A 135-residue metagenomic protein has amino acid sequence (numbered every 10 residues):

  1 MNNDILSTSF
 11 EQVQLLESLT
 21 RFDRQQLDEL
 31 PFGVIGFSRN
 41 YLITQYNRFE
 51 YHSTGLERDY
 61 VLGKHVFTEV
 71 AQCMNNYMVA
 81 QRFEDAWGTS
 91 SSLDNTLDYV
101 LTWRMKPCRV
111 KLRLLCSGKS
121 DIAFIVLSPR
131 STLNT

Functional and structural regions predicted by a protein language model:
M1-L16, I125-T135: Short, low-complexity N-terminal regulatory "tails/caps" that precede and couple sensory modules
L6-V13, T20-R21, V61, Y77: Low-complexity, intrinsically disordered regions enriched in charged/polar residues
V13-Y51: Sensory modules in modular signal-transduction proteins
F37-T135: Sensory/regulatory domains in signal-transduction proteins
